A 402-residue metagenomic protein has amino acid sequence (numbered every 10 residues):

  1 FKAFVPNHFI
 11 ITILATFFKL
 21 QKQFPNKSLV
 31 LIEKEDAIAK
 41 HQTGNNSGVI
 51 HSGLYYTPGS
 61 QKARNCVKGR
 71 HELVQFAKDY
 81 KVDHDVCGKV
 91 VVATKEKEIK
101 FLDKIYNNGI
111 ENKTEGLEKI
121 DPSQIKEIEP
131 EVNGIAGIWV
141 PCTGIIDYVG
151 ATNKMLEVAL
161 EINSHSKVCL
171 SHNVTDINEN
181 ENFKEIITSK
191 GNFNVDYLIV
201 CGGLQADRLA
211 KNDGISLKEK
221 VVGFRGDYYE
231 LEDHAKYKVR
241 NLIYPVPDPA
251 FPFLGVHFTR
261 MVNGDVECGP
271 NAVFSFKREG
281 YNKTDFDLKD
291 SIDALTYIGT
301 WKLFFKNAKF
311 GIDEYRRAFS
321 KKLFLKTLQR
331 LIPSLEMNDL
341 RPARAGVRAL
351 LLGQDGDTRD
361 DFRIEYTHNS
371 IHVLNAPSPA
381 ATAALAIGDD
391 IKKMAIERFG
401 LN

Functional and structural regions predicted by a protein language model:
P6-T12, V30: Beta1/beta-strand and adjacent pyrophosphate-binding region of the FAD-binding site in flavoprotein oxidoreductases
Q21-N45: Glycine-rich FAD pyrophosphate-binding loop
G48-Q124, I128, G134, V256 (+2 more regions): Dinucleotide-binding Rossmann-like beta1-alpha1 core, especially the glycine-rich loop that anchors the ADP
T57-K68, V92-F101, I138-E157, D313-L323 (+1 more regions): Short beta-strand to alpha-helix junction loop
D83-A93, G116-K119, Q124-H165, F183-E185 (+3 more regions): Helix-loop-beta segment of a Rossmann-like dinucleotide-binding subdomain
I138-Y197, C201, R208, L385-I396: Helical element adjacent to the flavin cofactor pocket in flavoenzyme catalytic cores
I177-D287: Flavin-dependent oxidoreductases
I298, L303-N402: C-terminal catalytic lobe of FAD-dependent flavoproteins
